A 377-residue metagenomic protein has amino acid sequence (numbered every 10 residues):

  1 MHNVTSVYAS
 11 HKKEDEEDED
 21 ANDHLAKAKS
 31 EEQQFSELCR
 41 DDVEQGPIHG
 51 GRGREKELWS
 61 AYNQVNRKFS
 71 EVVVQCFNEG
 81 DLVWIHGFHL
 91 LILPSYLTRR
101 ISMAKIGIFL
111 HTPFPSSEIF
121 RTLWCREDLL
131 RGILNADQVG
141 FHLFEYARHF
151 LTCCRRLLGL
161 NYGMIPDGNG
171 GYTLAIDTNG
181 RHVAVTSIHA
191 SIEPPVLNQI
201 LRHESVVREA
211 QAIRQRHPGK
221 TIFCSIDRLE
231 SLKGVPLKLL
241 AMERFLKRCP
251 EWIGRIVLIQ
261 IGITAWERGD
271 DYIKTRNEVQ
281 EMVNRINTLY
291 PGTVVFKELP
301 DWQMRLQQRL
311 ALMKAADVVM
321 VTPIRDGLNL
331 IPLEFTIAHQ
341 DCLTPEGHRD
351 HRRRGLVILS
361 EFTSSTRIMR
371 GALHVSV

Functional and structural regions predicted by a protein language model:
M1-V377: Catalytic cores of carbohydrate-active enzymes across secretory and cytosolic contexts
